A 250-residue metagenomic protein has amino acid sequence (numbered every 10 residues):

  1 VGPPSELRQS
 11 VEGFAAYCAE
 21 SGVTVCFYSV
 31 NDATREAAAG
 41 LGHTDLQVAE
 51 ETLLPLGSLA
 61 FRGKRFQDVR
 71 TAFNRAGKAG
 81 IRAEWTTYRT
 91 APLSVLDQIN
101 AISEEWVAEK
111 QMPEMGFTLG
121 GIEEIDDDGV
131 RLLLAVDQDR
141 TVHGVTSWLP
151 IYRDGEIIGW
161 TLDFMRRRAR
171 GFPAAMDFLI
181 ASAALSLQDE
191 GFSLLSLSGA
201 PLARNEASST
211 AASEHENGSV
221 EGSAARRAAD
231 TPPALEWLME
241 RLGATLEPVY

Functional and structural regions predicted by a protein language model:
V1, G22-L46, G57-A72, K78-E214 (+3 more regions): A conserved beta-strand-loop-helix scaffold within acyl/acetyltransferase catalytic domains
E6-V11: Segments forming glycine/polar-rich beta-alpha architectures that bind adenosine-containing cofactors
